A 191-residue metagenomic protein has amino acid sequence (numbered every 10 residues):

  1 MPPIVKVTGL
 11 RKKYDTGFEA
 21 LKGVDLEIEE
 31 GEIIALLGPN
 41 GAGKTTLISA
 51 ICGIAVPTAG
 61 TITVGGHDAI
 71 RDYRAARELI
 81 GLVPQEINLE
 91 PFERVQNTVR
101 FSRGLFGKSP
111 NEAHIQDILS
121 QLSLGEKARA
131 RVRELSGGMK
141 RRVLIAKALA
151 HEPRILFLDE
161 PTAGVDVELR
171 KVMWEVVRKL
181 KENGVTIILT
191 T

Functional and structural regions predicted by a protein language model:
M1-V7, R11-G23, Y73: A short, flexible loop at the N-terminus of ABC-type nucleotide-binding domains that lies
P39-G43: Walker A (P-loop) phosphate-binding loop of ABC-type ATPase nucleotide-binding domains
G60-D68, A75-A76: Conserved ABC transporter NBD signature motif
R100, G104-K127: Conserved ABC ATPase "signature" region
R131-L135: Conserved ABC ATPase signature
E152: Conserved catalytic motifs of ABC-family nucleotide-binding domains
L156-D159: Catalytic Walker B motif of ABC-type/P-loop ATPase nucleotide-binding domains
